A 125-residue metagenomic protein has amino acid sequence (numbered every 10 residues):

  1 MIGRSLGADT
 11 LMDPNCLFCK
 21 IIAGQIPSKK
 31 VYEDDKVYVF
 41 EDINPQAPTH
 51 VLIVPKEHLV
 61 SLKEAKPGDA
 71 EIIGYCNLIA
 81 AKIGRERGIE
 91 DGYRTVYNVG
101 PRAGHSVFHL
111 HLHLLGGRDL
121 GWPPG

Functional and structural regions predicted by a protein language model:
M1-G125: HIT superfamily nucleotide-processing domains
